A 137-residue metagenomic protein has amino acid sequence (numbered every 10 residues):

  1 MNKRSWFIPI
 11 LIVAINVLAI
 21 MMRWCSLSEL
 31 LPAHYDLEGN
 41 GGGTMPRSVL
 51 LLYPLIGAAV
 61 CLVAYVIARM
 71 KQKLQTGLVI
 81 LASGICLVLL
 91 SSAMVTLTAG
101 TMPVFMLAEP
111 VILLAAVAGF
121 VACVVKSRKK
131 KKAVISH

Functional and structural regions predicted by a protein language model:
M1, K129-H137: Short, charged juxtamembrane terminal tails flanking transmembrane helices
M1-L11, M45: N-terminal membrane topogenic signal
I8-A19, L78: Alpha-helical transmembrane segments of integral membrane proteins, especially early/N-terminal helices
M21-L51: Active-site and channel-lining beta-strand-loop segments that bind or position nucleotide-derived/phosphorylated
M22, P46-K126, I135: Membrane-associated feature with strongest affinity for ZDHHC
